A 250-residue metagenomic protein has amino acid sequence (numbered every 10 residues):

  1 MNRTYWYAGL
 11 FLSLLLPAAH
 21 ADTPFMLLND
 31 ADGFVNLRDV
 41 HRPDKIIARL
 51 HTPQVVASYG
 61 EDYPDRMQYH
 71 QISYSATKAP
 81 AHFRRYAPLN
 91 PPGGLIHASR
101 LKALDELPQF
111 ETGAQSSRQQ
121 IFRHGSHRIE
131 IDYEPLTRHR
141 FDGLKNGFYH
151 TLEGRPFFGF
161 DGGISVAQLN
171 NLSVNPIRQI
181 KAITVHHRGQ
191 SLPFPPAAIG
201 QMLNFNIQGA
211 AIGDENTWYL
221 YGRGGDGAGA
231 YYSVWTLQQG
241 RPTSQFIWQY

Functional and structural regions predicted by a protein language model:
M1-A8: Bacterial N-terminal signal peptides that target proteins for export
A8-P17: Bacterial N-terminal signal peptides
A18-T23: Boundary at the C-terminal end of the N-terminal hydrophobic targeting segment
P24-M26, R49-A98: SH3/SH3-like beta-barrel superfamily modules
D39-T52: SH3/SH3-like (including bacterial SH3b) beta-barrel domains that bind proline-rich motifs or cell-wall ligands
P91-G163: Surface-exposed beta-loop interaction hotspot
R128-D132, T217-R223: Short beta-strand elements that form the blades of beta-propeller/WD-repeat-like and other beta-sheet-rich scaffold
G229-S233: Structural motif
